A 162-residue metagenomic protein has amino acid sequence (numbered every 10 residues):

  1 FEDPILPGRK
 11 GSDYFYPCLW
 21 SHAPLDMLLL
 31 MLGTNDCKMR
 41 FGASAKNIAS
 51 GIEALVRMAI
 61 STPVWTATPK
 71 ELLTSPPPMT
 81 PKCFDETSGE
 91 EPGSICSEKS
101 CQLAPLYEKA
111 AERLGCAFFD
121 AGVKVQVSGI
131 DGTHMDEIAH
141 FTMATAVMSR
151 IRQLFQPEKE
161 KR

Functional and structural regions predicted by a protein language model:
F1-P7: N-terminal beta-loop-helix "entrance" segment that forms/cooperates in small-molecule cofactor or anionic ligand
G8-R162: Alpha-helical cap/lid subdomain in secreted, periplasmic, or secretory-pathway luminal O-acyl-processing enzymes
